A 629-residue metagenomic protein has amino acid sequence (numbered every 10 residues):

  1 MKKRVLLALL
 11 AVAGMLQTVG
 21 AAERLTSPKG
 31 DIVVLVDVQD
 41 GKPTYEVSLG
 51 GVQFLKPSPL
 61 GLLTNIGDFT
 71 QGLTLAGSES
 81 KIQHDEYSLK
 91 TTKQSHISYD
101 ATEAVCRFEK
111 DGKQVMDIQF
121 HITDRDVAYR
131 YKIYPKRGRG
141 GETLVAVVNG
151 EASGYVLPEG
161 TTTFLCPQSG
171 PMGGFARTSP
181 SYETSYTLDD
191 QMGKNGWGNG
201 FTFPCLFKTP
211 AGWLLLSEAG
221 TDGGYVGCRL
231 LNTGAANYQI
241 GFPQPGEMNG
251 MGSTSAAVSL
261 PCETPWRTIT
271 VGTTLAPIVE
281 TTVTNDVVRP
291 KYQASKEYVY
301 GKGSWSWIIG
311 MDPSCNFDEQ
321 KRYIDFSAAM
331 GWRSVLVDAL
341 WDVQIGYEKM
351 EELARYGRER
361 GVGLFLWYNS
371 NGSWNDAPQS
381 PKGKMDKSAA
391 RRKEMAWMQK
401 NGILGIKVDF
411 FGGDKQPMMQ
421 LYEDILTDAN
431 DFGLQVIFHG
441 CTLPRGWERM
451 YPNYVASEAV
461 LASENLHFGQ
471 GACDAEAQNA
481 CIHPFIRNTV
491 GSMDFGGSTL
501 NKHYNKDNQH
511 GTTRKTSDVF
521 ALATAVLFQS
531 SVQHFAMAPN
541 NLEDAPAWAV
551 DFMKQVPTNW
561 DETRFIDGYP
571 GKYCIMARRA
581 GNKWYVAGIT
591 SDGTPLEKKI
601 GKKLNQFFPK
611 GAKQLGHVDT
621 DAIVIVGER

Functional and structural regions predicted by a protein language model:
A8-M15: Bacterial N-terminal signal peptides
A22-V283, P609-G611: N-terminal accessory beta-strand-rich subdomains and adjacent acidic, glycine-rich linkers that precede catalytic cores
K93-S98, V550-R578: Edge strands and adjacent loops of beta-rich recognition modules
S259-S334: An acidic-aromatic substrate-binding cleft motif
A339-S517: Aromatic- and carboxylate-enriched substrate-binding clefts and catalytic-loop regions of carbohydrate-active enzymes
V519, A523-F565: Catalytic cores of secreted or luminal carbohydrate-active enzymes
P570-L604: Carbohydrate-binding surface patches
T590-R629: C-terminal beta-sandwich/jelly-roll accessory domains of carbohydrate-active enzymes
